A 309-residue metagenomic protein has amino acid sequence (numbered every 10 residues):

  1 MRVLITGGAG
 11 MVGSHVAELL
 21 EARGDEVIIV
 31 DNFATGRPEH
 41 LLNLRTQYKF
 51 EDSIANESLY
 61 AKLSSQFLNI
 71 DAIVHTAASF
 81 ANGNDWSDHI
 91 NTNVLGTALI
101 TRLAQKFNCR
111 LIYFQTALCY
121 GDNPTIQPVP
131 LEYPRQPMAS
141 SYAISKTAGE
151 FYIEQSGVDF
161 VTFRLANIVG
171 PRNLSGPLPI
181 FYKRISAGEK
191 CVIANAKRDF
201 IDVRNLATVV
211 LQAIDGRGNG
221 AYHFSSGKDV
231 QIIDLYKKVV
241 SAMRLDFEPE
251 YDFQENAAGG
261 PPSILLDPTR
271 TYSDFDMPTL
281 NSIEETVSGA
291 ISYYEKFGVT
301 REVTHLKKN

Functional and structural regions predicted by a protein language model:
V3-R23: N-terminal Rossmann NAD(P)H-binding glycine-rich loop of SDR-like oxidoreductase domains
T6, V30, I73-A77, L111-A117 (+1 more regions): SDR active-site strand-loop-helix element
A55-T92: NAD(P)H-binding glycine-rich loop region in Rossmannoid oxidoreductase-like domains and their noncatalytic homologs
H75, L99-S141: Conserved Rossmann-fold NAD(P)-dependent oxidoreductase catalytic core, especially the SDR/UDP-sugar
N82-G96, L131-M138: Short alpha-helical oligomerization interface
N93, Y142, K146: Active-site YXXXK catalytic motif of short-chain dehydrogenase/reductase
T125-Q127, A139, F151-L211, K238-V240: NAD(P)-dependent short-chain dehydrogenase/reductase
E189-N309: C-terminal substrate-binding subdomain of Rossmann-fold SDR/epimerase-dehydratase oxidoreductases
